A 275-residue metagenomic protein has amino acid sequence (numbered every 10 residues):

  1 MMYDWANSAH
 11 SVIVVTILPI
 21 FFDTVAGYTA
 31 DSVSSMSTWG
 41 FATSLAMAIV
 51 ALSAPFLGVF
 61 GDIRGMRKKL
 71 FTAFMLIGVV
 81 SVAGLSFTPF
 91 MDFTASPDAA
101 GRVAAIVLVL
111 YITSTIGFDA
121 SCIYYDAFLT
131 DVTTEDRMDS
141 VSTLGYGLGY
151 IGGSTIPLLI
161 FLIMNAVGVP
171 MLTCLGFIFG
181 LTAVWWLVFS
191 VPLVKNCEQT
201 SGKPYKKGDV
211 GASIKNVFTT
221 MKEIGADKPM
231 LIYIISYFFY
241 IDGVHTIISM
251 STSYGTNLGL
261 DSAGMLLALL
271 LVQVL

Functional and structural regions predicted by a protein language model:
M1-M47, P229-L270: Helix-loop boundary and gating motifs at the non-cytosolic
M1-S11, V15, W39-V59, M66-S81 (+5 more regions): Substrate-agnostic recognition of the 12-TM MFS/MFS-like secondary transporter fold
D23-S35, M91-A99, T134, F161-C174 (+1 more regions): Extracellular/lumenal inter-transmembrane loop segments of multi-pass membrane transporters
L52, L267-L275: Transmembrane alpha-helices of Major Facilitator/SLC transporters
I63, F90-D92, D131, S190-G208: Helix-loop junctions on the cytosolic side of multi-pass membrane transporters, especially the intracellular loop
T72-G101: C-terminal ends and interior cores of transmembrane alpha-helices in multi-pass membrane transporters/permeases
F93-S96, R102-Y111, L231-Y233: Short hydrophobic/alpha-helical segments at membrane-entry points of transmembrane helices in Major Facilitator
E198-I234: Juxtamembrane intracellular "pre-TM" segments in multi-pass secondary transporters
